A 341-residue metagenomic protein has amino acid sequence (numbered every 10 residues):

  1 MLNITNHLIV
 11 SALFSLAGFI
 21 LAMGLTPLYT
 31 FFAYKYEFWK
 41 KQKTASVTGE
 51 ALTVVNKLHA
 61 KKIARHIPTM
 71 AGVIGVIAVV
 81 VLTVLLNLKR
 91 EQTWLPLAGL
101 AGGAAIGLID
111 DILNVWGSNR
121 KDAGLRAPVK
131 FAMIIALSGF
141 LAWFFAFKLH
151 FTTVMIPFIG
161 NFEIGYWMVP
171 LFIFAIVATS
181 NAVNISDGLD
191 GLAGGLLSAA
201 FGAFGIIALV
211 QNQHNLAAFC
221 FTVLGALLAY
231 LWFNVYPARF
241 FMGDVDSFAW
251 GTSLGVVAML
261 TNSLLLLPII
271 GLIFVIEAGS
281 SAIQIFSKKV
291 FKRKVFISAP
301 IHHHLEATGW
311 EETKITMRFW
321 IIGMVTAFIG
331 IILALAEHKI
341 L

Functional and structural regions predicted by a protein language model:
L2-V275: "…together with the soluble PPM/PP2C metallo-phosphatase catalytic core" -> "…together with the soluble PPM/PP2C
Y29-F32, I112, A182, G279 (+3 more regions): Hydrophobic alpha-helical segments of integral membrane proteins, encompassing both true transmembrane helices
W39-S46, A278-S298: Juxtamembrane non-transmembrane "cap" segments at the membrane-aqueous interface of multi-pass membrane proteins
A64-I74, T308-F319: Loop-to-transmembrane boundary segments
L149, I329-L341: Juxtamembrane boundary at the C-terminal end of a transmembrane helix
G188-L196, R293-T316: Solvent-exposed interhelical
L267, F286-V290, K339-L341: Short beta-alpha connecting loops at secondary-structure transitions that line or flank enzyme active sites
K314-A334: Final/C-terminal transmembrane alpha-helix of multipass membrane proteins
